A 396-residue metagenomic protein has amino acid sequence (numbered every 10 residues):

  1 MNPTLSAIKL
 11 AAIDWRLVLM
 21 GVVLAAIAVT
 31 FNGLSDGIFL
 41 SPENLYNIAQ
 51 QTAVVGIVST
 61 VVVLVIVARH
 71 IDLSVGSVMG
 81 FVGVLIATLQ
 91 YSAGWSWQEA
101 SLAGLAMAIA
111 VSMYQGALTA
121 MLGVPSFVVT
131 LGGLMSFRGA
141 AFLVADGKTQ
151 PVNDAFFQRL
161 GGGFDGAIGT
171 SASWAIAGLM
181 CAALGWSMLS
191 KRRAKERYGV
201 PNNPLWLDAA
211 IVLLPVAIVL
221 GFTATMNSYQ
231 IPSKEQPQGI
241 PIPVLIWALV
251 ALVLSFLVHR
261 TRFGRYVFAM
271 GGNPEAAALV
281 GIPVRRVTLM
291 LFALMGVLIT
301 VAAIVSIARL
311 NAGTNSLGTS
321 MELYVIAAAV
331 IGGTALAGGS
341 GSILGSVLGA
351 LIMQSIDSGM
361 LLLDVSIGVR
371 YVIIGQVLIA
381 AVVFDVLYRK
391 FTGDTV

Functional and structural regions predicted by a protein language model:
M1-V29, K148-T149, C181-A217, P283-R286 (+2 more regions): Cytosolic-side transmembrane-helix boundaries in multi-pass membrane proteins
N2-I57, Q90-E99, P201, P232-P237: Membrane-interfacial amphipathic/re-entrant helices at transmembrane-helix boundaries
A28-L34, I38-A93, Y114-F127, F142 (+5 more regions): Single transmembrane alpha-helix segments in multi-pass membrane proteins
D36-Y46, V144-D146, A224-V244, S255-H259 (+2 more regions): Inter-helical junctions in multi-pass inner-membrane proteins, predominant in energy-converting antiporter-like
H70, S112, F292-V305, R309-I374: Transmembrane alpha-helical segments in multi-pass inner-membrane proteins
G94-M135, L348-G349: Alpha-helical transmembrane segments within multi-pass membrane transporters and channels
F137-V258, N315, G393-V396: Transmembrane helix-bundle core of multi-pass membrane transporters and related energy-transducing complexes
L189-P204, V253-F292: Membrane-helix/interface signature in polytopic inner-membrane proteins
